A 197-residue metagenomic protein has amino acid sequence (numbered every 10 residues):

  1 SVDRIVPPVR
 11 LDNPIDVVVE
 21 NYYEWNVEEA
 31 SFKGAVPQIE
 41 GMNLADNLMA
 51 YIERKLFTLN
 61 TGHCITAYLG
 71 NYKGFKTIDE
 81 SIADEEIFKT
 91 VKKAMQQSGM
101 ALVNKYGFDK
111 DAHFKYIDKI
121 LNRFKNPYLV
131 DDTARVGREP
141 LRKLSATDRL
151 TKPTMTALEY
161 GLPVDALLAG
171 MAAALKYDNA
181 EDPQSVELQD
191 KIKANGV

Functional and structural regions predicted by a protein language model:
S1-V197: Substrate/ligand-engaging "lid" and interaction regions
